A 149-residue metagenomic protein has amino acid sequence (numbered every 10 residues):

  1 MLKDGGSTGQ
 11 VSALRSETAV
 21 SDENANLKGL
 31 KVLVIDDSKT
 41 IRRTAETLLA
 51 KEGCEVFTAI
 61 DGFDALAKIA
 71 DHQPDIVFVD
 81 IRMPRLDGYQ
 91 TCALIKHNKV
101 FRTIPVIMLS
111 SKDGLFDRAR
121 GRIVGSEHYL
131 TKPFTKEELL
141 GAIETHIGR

Functional and structural regions predicted by a protein language model:
M1-S21: C-terminal catalytic ATP-binding subdomain
R43-K51: Charged docking surfaces used in two-component/phosphorelay signaling
H72-F78: Active-site beta3 strand of CheY-like receiver
M83: Receiver (REC) domain active-site loop signature in two-component systems and cognate sites in sensor histidine kinases
F134-I143: C-terminal output helix
